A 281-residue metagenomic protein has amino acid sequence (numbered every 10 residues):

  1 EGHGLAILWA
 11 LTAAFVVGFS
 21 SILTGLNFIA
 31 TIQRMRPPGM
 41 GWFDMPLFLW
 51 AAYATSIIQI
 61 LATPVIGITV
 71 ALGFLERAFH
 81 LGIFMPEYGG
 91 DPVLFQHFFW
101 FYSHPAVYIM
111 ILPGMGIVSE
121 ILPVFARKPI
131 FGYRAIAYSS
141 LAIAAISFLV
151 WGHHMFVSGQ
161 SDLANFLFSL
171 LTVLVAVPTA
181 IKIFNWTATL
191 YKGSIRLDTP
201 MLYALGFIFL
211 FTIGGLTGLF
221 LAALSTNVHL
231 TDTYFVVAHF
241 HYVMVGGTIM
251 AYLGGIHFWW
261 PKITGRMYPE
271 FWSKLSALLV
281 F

Functional and structural regions predicted by a protein language model:
E1-F281: Membrane-embedded and interfacial regions of multi-pass energy-transducing membrane proteins
